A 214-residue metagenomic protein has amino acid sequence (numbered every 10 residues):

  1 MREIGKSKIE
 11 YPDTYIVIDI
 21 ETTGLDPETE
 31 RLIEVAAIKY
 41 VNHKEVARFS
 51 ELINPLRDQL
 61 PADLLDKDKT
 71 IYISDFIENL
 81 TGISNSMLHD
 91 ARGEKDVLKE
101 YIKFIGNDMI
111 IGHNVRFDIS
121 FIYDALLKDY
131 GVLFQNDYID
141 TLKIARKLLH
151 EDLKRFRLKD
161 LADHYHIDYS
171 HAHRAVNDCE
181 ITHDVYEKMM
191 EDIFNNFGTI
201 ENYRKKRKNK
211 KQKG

Functional and structural regions predicted by a protein language model:
M1-E10, H164, H183-G214: Acidic two-metal-ion nuclease catalytic site recognized across multiple nuclease folds, prominently DnaQ/RNase D-T
R2-Y123, K128, V132-N136, R155-I167 (+1 more regions): Conserved non-catalytic scaffold segment of RNase H-like nuclease domains
V97, I181-T182: Short Asp/Glu-rich motifs
D137-D140, I200-N202: Beta-strand segments within the central parallel beta-sheet cores of soluble alpha/beta enzyme folds
Y138-K154: Short alpha-helix plus adjacent loop in nuclease-associated cores
D178: Conserved catalytic/binding loops enriched for acidic/polar residues
